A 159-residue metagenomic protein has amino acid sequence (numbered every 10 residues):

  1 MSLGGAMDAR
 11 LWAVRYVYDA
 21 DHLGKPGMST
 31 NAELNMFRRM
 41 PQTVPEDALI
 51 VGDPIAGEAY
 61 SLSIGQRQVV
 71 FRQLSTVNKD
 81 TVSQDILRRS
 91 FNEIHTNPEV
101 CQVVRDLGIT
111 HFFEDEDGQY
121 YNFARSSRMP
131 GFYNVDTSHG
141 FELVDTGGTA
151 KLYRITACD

Functional and structural regions predicted by a protein language model:
L3-D159: Extracytoplasmic
